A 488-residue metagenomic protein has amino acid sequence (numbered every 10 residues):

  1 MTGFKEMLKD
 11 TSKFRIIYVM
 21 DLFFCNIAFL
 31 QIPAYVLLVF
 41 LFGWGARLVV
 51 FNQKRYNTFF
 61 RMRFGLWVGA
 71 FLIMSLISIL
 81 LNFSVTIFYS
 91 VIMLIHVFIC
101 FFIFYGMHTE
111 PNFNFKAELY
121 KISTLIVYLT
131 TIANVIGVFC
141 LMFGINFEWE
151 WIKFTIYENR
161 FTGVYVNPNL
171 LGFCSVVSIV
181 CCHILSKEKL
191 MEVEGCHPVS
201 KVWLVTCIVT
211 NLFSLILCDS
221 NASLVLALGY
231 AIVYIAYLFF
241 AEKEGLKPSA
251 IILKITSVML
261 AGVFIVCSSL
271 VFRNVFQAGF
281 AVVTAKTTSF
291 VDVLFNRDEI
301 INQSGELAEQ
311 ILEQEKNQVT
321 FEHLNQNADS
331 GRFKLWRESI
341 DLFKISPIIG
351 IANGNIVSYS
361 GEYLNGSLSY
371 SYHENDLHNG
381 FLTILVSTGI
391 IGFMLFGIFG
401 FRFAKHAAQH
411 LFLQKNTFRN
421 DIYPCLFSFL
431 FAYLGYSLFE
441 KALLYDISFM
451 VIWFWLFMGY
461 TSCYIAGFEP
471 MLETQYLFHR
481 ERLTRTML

Functional and structural regions predicted by a protein language model:
M1-I77, V85, A117-Y120, T124 (+3 more regions): Transmembrane signal-anchor hairpin modules in multi-pass inner-membrane enzymes, especially those that act on
A34-G45, Y89-I103, L170-L185, A222-Y234 (+3 more regions): Hydrophobic core segments of transmembrane alpha-helices in multi-pass, intramembrane catalytic enzymes
F42, A227, A231-I235, P424-L488: Transmembrane alpha-helices of multi-pass inner-membrane enzymes
Q53, T124, F240-A241, G361-G366 (+1 more regions): Hydrophobic transmembrane alpha-helices and their immediate junctions
L66-A70, V85-T109, Y120-L125: Aromatic-anchored transmembrane helix interface
Y120-E150, Y165-E244, K254-T256, C267: Alpha-helical transmembrane segments of multi-pass inner-membrane proteins
W151, I156-Y157, F321-T388: Long extracytoplasmic/lumenal interhelical loops at the membrane interface of multi-pass membrane proteins
L238-H323, D341-I345, N353: A membrane-periplasm/extracellular boundary helix in multi-pass inner-membrane enzymes that assemble envelope glycans
